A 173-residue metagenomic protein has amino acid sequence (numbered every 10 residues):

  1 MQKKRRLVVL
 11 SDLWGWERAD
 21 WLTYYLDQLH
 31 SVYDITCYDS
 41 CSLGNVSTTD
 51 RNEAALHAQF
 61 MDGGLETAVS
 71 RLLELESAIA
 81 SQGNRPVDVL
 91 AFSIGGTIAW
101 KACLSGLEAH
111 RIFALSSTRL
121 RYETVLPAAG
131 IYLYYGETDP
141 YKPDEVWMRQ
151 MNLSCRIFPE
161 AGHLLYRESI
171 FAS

Functional and structural regions predicted by a protein language model:
Q2-Q82: Serine-hydrolase catalytic machinery in alpha/beta-hydrolase-like enzymes
L13-W14, E137-P140, E160-G162: Acidic beta-to-alpha connecting loop that harbors the catalytic carboxylate
W21-Y24, T138-Q150: Short alpha-helix in the alpha/beta-hydrolase fold that links the catalytic acid
L29, G106-L107, R121-A129, R149-N152: Short, conserved loop/helix-junction motifs that constitute active-site signature segments in enzyme catalytic cores
L90-G95, A99: Gly/Ala-rich beta-loop-alpha elbow adjacent to hydrolase catalytic centers
L107-R119: A conserved short beta-strand
L133-Y135: Short beta-strand/loop motif that positions the catalytic acidic residue of the alpha/beta-hydrolase fold
A161-A172: Catalytic histidine-centered segment of alpha/beta-hydrolase-like enzymes
